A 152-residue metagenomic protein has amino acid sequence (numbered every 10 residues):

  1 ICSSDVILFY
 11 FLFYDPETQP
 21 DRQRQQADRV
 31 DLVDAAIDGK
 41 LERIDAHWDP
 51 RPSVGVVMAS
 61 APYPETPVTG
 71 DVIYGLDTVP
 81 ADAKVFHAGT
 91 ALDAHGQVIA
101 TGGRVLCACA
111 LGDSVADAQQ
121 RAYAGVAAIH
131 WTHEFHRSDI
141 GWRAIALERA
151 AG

Functional and structural regions predicted by a protein language model:
I1-V6: Short, small-residue-biased leader/transition segments that mark boundaries at the very start of proteins
I7, T18-P20, P52-V54, A83 (+2 more regions): Structural beta-strand/beta-sheet cores of well-ordered domains, especially the beta-sheet scaffolds that support
L12-D82, D93: Active-site "cap" helix and flanking loop/linker of ATP-utilizing ligase/carboxylase catalytic domains
I37-G39, V85-A91, A116, S138-G141: Short C-terminal domain-edge/linker segments immediately following a structured domain
V57-A59, A88, L111: Generic beta-strand/beta-sheet core signal
D71-G89, A108, A116, A122: RNase H-like, Mg2+-dependent phosphodiesterase core, and more generally RNA phosphate-backbone-engaging helix-loop
A94, A100-G152: Generic C-terminus detector
